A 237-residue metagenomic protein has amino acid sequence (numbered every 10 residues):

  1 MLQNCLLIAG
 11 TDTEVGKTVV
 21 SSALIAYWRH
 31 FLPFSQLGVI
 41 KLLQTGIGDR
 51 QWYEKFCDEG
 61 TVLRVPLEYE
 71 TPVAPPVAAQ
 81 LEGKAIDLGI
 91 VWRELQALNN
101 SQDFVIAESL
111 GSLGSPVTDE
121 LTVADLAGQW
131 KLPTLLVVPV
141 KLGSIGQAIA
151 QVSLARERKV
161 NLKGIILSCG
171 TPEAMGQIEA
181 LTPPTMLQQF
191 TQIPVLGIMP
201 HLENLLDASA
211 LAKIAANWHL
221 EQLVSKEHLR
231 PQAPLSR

Functional and structural regions predicted by a protein language model:
Q3, V19-A85, G89, E94-A97: N-terminal phosphate/diphosphate-binding loop that engages ATP/GTP or pyrophosphate donors across diverse enzyme folds
L7-S22: Glycine-rich phosphate-binding P-loop
V39-L42, L135-V138, K163-G170: Short internal beta-strands
C57, W130, F190-I193: Short, structured coil segments at secondary-structure junctions
P75-V117, A124-A127: Phosphate-binding/switch loop-helix module in NTP-utilizing enzymes
T118-K141: Inter-motif core of Ras-like GTPase G domains
L121, K141-G143, Q147-R158: Conserved phosphate- and dinucleotide-binding cores of soluble alpha/beta proteins, encompassing both enzyme active
S153-R237: C-terminal lobe/tail of nucleotide-utilizing enzymes
